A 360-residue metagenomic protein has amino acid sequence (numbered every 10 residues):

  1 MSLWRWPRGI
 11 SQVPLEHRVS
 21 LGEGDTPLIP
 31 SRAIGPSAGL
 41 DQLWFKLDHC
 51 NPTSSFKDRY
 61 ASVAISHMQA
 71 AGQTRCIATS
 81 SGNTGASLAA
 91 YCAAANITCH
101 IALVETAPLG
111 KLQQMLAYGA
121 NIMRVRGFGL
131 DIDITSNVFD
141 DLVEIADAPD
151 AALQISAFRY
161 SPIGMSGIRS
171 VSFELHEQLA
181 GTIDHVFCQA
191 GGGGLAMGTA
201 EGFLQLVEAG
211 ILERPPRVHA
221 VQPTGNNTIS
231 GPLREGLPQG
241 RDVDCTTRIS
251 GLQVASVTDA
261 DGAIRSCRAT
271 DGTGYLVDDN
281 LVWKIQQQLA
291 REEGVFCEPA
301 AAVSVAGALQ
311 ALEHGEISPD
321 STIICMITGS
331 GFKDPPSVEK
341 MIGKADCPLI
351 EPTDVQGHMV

Functional and structural regions predicted by a protein language model:
M1-V360: PLP-dependent amino-acid enzyme catalytic core
